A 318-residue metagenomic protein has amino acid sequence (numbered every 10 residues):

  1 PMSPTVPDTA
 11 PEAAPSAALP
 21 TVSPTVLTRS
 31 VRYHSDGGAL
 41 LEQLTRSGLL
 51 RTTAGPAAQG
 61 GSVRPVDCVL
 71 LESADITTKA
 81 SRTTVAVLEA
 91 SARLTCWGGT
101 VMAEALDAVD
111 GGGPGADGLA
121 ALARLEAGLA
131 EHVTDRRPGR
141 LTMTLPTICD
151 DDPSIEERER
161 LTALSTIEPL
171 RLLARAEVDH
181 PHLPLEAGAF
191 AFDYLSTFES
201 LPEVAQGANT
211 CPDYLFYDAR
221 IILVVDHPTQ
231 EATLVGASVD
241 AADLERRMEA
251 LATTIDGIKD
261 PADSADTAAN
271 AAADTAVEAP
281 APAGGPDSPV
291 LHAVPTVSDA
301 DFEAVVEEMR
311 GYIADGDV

Functional and structural regions predicted by a protein language model:
P1-V318: Signature of the chorismate-utilizing enzyme
